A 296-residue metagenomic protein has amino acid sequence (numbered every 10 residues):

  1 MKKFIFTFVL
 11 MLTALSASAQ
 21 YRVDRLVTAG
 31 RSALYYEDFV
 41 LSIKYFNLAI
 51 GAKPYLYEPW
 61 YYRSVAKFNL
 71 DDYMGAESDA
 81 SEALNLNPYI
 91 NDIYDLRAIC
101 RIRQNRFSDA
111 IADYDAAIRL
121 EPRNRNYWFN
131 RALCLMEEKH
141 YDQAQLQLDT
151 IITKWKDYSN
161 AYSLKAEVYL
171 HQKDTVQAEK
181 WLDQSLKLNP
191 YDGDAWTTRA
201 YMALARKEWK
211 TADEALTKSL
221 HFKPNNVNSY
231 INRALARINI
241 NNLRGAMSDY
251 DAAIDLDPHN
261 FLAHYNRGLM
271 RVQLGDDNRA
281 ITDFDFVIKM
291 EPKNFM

Functional and structural regions predicted by a protein language model:
R22-D24, Y57-E58, N91-D95, R125-N126 (+5 more regions): Helix-start (N-cap) detector for alpha-helical repeat units in TPR-like alpha-solenoids, especially tetratricopeptide
Y35-Y36, N69, R103, E137-E138 (+4 more regions): Register position in tetratricopeptide repeats
A52, L86, L120, K154-W155 (+4 more regions): Structural marker of alpha-solenoid helical repeat scaffolds
